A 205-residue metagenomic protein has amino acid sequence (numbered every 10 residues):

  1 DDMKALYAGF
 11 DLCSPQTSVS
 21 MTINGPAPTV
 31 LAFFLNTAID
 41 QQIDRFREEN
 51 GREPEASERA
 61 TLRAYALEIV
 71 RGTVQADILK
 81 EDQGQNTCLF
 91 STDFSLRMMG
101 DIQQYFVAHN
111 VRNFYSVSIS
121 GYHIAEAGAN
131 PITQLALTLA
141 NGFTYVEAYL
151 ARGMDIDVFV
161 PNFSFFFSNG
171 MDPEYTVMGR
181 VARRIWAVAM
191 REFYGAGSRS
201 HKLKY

Functional and structural regions predicted by a protein language model:
D1-M178, F193-A196, S200-K204: Catalytic alpha/beta active-site cores
W186: Conserved, mostly hydrophobic/aromatic
